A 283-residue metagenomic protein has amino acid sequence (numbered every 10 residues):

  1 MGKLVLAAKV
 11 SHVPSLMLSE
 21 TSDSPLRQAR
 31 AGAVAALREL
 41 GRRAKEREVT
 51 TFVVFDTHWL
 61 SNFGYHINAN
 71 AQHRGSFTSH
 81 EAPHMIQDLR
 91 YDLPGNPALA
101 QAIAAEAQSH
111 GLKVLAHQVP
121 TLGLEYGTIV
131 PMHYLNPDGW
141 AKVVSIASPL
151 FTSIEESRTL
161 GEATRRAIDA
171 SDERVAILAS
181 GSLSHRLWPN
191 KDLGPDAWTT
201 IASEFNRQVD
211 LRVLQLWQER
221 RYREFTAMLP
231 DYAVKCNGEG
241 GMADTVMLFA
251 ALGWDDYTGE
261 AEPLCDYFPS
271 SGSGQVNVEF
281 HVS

Functional and structural regions predicted by a protein language model:
M1-T50, S61-T159, N190-S283: Flexible, D/E/H-enriched segments
T50-D56, I146, E173-L183, L248: Beta-strand elements within well-structured catalytic alpha/beta cores of enzymes that handle phosphate/sulfate esters
E162-V175: Non-transmembrane, aqueous-exposed alpha-helical and coiled segments at domain scale
L183-K191: A structural signal for small-residue-enriched, beta-sheet-centric alpha/beta enzyme cores and oligomeric scaffold folds
